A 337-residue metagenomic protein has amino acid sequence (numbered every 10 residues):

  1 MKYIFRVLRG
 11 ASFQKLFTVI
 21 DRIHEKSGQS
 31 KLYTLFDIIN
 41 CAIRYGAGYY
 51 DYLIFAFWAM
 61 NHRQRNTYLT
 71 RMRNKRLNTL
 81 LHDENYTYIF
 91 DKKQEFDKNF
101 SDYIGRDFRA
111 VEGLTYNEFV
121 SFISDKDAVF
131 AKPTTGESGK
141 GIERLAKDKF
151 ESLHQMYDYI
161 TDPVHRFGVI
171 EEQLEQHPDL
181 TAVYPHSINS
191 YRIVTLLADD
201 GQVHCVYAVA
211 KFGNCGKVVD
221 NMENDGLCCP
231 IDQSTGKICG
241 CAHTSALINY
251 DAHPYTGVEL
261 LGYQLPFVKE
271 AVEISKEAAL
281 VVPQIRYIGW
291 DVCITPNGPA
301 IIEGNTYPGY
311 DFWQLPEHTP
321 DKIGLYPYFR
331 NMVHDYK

Functional and structural regions predicted by a protein language model:
R6-F122, E137: Conserved N-proximal alpha/beta basic substrate-recognition cap immediately N-terminal to, or forming the N-lobe
H82-Y191, L196-D199: Active-site nucleotide/adenylate-binding loops and adjacent lid/helix of ATP-dependent enzymes
V129, H204-V206, A300-I302: Protein kinase-like catalytic core scaffold
T135-S138, E175-Q176, D200, A210-N214 (+2 more regions): Short, solvent-exposed loop/turn segments at secondary-structure junctions
G139-G141, D179, H204, G216-V218 (+1 more regions): Short helix/loop capping segments that flank catalytic or ligand/cofactor-binding pockets
Y184, I188-E273: ATP-dependent carboxylate/phosphate-activation module, predominantly the ATP-grasp catalytic core and closely related
I248-K276, L280-I285, I294-K337: C-terminal active-site "lid" helix and adjoining low-complexity regulatory extension at the edge of ATP-using catalytic
